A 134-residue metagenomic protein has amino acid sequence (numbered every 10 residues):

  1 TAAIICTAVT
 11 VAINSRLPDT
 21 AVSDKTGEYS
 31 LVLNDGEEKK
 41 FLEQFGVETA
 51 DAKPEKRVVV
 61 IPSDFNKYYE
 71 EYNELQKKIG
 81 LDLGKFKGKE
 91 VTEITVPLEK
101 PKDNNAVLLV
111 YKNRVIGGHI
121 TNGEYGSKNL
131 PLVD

Functional and structural regions predicted by a protein language model:
T1-V11: Hydrophobic membrane-insertion alpha-helices, especially the h-region of bacterial N-terminal signal peptides
A2, S30-L31, G36, L75 (+2 more regions): Generic structural signal for short, flexible, solvent-exposed coil/loop and linker residues
T7, V32-G36, N66: Low-complexity, intrinsically disordered regions enriched in charged/polar residues
V9-I13, V22, V32, V47 (+6 more regions): Extended aliphatic helical segments
S15-V59: N-terminal, intrinsically disordered, polar/charged segments of Gram-positive cell-envelope systems that serve as
Y29, Y68-Y72, Y111, Y125: Sequence-level detector for tyrosine residue identity
F41-P101: Mature extracytoplasmic domains of secretory-pathway proteins
D82-D134: Extracytoplasmic electrostatic interaction patches
